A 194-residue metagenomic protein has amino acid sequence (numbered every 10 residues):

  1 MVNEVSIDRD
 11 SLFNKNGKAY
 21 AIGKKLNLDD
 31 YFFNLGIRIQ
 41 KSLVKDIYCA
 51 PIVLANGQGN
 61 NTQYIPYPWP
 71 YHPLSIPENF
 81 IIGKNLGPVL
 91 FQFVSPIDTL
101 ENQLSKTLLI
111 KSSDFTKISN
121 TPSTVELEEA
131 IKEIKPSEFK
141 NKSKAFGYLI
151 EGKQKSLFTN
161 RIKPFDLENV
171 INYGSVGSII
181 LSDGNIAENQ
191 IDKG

Functional and structural regions predicted by a protein language model:
M1-G194: Acidic, S/T/G-rich, low-cysteine, solvent-exposed domains in lumenal/extracellular/periplasmic regions of secretory
